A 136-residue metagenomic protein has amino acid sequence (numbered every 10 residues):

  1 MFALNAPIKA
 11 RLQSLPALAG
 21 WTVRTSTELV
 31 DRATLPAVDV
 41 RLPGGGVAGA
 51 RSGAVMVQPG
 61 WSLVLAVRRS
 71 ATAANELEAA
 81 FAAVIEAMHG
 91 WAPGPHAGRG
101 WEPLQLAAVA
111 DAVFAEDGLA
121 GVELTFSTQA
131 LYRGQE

Functional and structural regions predicted by a protein language model:
M1-D31, D39-E136: Charged, amphipathic alpha-helical segments and their flanking helix caps
